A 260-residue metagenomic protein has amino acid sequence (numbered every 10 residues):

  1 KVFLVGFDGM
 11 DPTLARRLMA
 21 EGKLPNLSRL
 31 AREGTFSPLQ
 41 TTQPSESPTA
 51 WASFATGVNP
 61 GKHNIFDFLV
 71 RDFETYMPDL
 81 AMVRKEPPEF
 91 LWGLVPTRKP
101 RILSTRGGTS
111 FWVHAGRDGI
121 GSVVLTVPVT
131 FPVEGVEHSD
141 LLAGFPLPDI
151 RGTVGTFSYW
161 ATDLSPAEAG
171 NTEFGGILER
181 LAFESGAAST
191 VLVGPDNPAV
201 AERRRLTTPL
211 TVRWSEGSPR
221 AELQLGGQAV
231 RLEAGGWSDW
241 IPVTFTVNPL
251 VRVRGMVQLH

Functional and structural regions predicted by a protein language model:
K1-V2, D118-V123: Loop/turn elements at helix/coil->beta-strand transitions in domains of secreted/extracellular proteins
L4-G6: Structural cue for short, hydrophobic secondary-structure segments
D11-D118, P128-A169, S215-G217, G226-Q228 (+2 more regions): Active-site nucleophile/metal-coordination loop of metallo-enzymes that catalyze phosphate/sulfate and related
G152-R203: A conserved mid-domain beta-alpha-beta active-site/ligand-binding segment of alpha/beta enzyme cores
T208-V212: Non-catalytic accessory regions outside enzyme or core folds
